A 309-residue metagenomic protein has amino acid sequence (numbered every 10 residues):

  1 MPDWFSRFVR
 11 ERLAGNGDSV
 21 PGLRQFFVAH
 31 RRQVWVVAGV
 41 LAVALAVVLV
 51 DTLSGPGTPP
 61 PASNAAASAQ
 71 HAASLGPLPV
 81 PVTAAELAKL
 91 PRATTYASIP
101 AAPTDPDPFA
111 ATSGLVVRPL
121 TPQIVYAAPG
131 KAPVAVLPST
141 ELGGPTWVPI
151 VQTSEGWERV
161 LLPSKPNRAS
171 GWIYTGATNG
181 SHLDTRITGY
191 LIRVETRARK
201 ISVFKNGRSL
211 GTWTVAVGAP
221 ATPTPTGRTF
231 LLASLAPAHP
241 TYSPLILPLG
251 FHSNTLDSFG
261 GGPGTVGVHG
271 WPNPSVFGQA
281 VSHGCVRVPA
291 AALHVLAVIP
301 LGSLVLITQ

Functional and structural regions predicted by a protein language model:
M1-R32, P60-N64: Terminal targeting segments of Actinobacterial cell-envelope proteins
Q25-V40, G144-P145: N-terminal Sec-pathway targeting helices
W35-D51: Hydrophobic membrane-insertion alpha-helices, especially the h-region of bacterial N-terminal signal peptides
A46-L75: C-terminal region of N-terminal signal peptides and the immediate post-cleavage residues of exported proteins
P60, S164-N167, G180, T185-Y190 (+2 more regions): Exported/periplasmic cell-wall-interacting domains
A67-P149: Beta-loop motif signature
V136-N179: SH3/SH3-like beta-barrel superfamily modules
T175-F204, S209-G218: A structural motif detector for short, solvent-exposed N-terminal "entry" segments of globular domains
